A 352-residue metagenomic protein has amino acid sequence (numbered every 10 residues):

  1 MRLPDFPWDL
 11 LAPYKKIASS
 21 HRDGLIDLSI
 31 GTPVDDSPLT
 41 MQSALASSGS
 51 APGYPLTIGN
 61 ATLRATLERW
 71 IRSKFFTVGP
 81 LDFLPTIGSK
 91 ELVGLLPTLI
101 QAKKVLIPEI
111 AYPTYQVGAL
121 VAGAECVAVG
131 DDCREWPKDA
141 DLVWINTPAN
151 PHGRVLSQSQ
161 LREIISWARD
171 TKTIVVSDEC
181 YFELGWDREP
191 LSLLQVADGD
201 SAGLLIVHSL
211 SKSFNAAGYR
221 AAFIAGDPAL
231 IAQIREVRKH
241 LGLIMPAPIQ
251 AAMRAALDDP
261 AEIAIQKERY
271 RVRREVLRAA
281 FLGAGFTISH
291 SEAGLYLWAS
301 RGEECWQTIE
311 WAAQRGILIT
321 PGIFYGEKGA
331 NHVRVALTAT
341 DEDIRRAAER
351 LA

Functional and structural regions predicted by a protein language model:
R2-G88, L95, A256-L257: N-terminal small-domain helix-loop-helix segment of the aminotransferase-like
A51-W167, E183-G199, L205, I344: Conserved core of the PLP fold type I
T77, D200, E303, Q314-T320 (+1 more regions): PLP-dependent enzyme catalytic core of the Aspartate aminotransferase-like
I107, A128, S177, I319-P321: Hydrophobic residues in well-ordered beta-strands that form the structural core
A122, D170-T171, D200, A284 (+1 more regions): Helix C-cap/helix->beta junction micro-motif
D198, A202-R271: Conserved core segment of the aminotransferase class I/II
Q250, R254, Y270-R278, I288-S300 (+1 more regions): Conserved glycine-rich beta-strand-loop-beta hairpin in the small C-terminal domain of fold type I
